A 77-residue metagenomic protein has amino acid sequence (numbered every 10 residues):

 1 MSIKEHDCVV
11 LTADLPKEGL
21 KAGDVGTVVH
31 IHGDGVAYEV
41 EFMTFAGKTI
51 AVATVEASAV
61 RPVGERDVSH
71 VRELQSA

Functional and structural regions predicted by a protein language model:
I3-R66, V71: Basic/aromatic-rich interaction segments and small domains that mediate binding to polyanionic partners
Q75-S76: Extended, low-polarity transmembrane helix blocks
